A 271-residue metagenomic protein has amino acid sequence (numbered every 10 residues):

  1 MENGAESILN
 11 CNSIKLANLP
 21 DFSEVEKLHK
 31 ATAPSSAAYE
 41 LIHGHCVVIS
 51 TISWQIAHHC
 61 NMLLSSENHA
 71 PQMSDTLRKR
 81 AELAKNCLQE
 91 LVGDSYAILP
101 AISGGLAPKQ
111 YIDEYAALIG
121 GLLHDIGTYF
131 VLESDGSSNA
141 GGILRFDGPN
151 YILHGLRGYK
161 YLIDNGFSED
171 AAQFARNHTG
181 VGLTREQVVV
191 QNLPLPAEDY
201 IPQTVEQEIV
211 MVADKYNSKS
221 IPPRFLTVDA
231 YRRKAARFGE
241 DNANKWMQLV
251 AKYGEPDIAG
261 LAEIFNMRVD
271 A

Functional and structural regions predicted by a protein language model:
E2-N150: Acidic/His-rich, divalent-metal-binding segments that scaffold phosphate/diphosphate chemistry
C11, E67-D75, R176, V189 (+2 more regions): Residue-level signal for alpha-helical context at structural boundaries
L28-T32, F174, K234-R237, L249-Y253 (+1 more regions): Residues that form generic nucleotide/phosphate-binding pockets
N68, V228-K245: C-terminal/domain-terminus segments
L106-R232: Divalent metal-dependent catalytic cores for phosphoryl transfer on phosphate-bearing substrates
G239-A271: Charged phosphate-binding loop/patch that engages nucleotide di/tri-phosphates or the phosphate backbone of nucleic
